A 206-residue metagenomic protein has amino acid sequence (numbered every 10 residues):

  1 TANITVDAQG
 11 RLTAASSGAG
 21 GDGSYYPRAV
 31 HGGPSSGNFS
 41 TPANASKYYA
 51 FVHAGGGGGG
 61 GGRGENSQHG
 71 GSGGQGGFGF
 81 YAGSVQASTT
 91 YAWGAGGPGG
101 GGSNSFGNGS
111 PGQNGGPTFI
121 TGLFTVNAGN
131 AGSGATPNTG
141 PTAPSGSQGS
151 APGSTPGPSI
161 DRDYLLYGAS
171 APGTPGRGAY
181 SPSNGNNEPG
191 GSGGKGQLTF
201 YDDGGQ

Functional and structural regions predicted by a protein language model:
T1, A169-P182: Right-handed beta-helix
T1, D7-P34: Glycine-rich, low-complexity segments
A2-V6, Y91, T125-V126: Broad, structure-driven detector of short, well-ordered beta-strand segments within folded domains
R11, G57, G205: Short, glycine-/Ser/Thr-/acidic-enriched flexible segments
G20, G204-Q206: Short, charged low-complexity linker/loop segments at the C-terminal edge of domains
Y26-S40, F51-G122, T136-T139, P144 (+1 more regions): Glycine-rich strand-loop-strand elements at beta-sheet edges
A43-K47: Short coil/turn motif common to extracellular beta-sandwich-like domains
L123-A171: Acidic, glycine-rich loop-and-strand cores that form catalytic or ligand-binding grooves in diverse globular domains
